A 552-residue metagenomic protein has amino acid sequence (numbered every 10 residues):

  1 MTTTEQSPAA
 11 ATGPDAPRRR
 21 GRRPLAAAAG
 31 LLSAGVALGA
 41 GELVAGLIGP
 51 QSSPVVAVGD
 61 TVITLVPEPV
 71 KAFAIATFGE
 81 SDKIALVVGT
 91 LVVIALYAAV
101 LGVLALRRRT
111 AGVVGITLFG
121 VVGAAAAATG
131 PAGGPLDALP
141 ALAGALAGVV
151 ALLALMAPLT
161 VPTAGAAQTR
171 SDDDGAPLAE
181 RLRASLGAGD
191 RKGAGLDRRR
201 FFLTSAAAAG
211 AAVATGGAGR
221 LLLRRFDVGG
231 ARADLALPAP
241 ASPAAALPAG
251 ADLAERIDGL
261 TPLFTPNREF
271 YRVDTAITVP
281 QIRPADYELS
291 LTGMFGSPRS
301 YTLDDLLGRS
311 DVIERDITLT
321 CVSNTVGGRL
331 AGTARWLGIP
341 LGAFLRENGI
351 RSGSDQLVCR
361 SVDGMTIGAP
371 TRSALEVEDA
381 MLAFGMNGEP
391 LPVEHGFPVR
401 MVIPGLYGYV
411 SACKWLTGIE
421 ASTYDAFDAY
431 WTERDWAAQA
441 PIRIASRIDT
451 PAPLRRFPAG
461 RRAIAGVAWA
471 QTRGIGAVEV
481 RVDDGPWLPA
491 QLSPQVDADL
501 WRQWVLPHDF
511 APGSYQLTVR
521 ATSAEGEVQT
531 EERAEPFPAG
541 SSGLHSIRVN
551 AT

Functional and structural regions predicted by a protein language model:
M1-P24, T163-K192, T552: Actinobacteria-biased recognition of intrinsically disordered, low-complexity terminal regions
M1-T110: Membrane-anchoring hydrophobic segments
A26-A37, I94, F119, A141-V149 (+2 more regions): Hydrophobic alpha-helical membrane-embedded or membrane-associated segments
L38-E42, A98, G123, V213 (+1 more regions): Helical transmembrane-bundle signal
L43, L47, S52, A95-L96 (+5 more regions): Structured, non-membrane catalytic/scaffold regions adjacent to prosthetic-group chemistry
D82-A179: Membrane-embedded alpha-helical segments of integral membrane proteins
L178, L182, A212-F226, W501: Hydrophobic multi-pass inner-membrane translocation pores used for secretion and envelope-lipid/glycan export
A188-A209: N-terminal secretory signal peptides and thylakoid transit peptides that target proteins across membranes
